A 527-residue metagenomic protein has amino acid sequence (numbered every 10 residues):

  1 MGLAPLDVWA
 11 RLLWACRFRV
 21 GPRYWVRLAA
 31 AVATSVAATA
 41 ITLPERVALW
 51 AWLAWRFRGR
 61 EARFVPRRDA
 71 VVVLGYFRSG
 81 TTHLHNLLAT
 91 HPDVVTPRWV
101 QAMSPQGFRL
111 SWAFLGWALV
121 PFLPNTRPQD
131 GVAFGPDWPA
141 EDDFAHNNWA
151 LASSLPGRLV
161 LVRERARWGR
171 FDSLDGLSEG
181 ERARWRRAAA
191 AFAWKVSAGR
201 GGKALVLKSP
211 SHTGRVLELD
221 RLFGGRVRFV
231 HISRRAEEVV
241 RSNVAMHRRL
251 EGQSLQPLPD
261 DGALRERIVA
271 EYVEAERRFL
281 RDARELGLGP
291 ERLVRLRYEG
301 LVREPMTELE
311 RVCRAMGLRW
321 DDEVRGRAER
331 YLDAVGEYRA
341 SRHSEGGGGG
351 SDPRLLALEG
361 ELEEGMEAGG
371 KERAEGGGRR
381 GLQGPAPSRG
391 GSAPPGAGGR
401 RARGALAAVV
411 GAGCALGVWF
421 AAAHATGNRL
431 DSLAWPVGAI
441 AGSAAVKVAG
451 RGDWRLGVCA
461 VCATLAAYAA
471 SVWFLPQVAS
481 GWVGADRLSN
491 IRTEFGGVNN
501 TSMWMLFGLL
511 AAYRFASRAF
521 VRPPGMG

Functional and structural regions predicted by a protein language model:
M1-R46, E61, D172-R186, A193 (+3 more regions): PAPS-dependent sulfotransferases, especially Golgi type II membrane carbohydrate sulfotransferases
W50-V73, S104-Q106, W112: N-terminal signal-anchor transmembrane helix
V73-A89: Glycine-rich phosphate-binding P-loop
A102-L205: PAPS-dependent sulfation machinery
L219, F223-A245: Conserved phosphate-donor/acceptor-positioning beta-strand/loop module used by diverse small-molecule
V409, T426-L465: Internal alpha-helical transmembrane segments of multi-pass membrane proteins
V409-H424: Membrane-embedded alpha-helical segments in integral membrane proteins
V472-G527: C-terminal binding/interaction regions
